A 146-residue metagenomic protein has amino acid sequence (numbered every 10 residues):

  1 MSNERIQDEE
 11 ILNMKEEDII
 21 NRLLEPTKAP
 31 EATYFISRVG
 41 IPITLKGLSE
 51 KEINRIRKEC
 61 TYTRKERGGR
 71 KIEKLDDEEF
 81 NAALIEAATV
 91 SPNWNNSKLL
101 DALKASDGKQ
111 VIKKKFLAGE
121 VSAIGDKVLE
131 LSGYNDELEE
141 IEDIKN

Functional and structural regions predicted by a protein language model:
S2-E25, D143-N146: Low-complexity intrinsically disordered segments
S2-I6, S37-N146: Short, surface-exposed, charged amphipathic helix/loop patches that serve as local interaction elements
L24-A32: A short, compositionally biased
